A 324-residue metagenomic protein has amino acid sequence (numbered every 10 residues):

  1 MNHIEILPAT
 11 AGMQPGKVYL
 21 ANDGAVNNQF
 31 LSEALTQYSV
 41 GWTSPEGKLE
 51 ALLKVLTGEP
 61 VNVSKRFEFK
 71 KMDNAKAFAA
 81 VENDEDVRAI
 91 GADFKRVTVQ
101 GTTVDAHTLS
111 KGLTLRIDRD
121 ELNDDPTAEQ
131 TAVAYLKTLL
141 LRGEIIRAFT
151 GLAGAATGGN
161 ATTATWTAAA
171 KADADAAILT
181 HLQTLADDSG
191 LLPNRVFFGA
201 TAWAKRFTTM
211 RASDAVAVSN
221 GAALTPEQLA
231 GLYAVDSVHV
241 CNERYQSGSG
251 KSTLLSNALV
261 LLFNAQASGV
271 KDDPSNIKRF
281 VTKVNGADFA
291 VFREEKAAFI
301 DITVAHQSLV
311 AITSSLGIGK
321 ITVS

Functional and structural regions predicted by a protein language model:
M1-T43, A290-S324: Protruding loop/beta-arch "assembly-hinge" segments enriched in small, turn-prone residues
L31, L35-T57, L254-V270: Short, hydrophobic/proline-enriched secondary-structure or compact coil segments at domain edges
V40-K111: Assembly/oligomerization interface modules of large self-assembling protein complexes
F69-K70, V97, V260-L262, I302: Generic recognition of long tandem-repeat/solenoid scaffolds
G112, R116-R195, A200-S213, V323-S324: Alpha-helical scaffold segments that mediate packing/assembly in large oligomeric complexes
T138, P226, D288-A290, S324: Short, cationic low-complexity segments
L191-F280: Extended oligomerization regions of viral-like shell subunits
Q266-T303: C-terminal structured domain segments
